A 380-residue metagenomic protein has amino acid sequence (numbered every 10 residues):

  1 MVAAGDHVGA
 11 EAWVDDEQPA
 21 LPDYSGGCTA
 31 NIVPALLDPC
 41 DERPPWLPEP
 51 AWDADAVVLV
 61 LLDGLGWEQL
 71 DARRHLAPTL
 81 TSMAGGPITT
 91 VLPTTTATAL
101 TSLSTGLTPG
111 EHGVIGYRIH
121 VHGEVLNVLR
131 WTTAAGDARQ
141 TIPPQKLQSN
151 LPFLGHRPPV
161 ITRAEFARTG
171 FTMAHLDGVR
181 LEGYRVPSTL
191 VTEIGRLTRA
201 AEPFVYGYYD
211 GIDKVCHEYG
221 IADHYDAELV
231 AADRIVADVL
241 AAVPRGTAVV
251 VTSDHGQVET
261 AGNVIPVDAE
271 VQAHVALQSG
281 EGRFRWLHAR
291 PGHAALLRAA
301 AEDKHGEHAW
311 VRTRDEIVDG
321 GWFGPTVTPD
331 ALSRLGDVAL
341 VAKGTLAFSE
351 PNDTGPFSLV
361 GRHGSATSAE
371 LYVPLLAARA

Functional and structural regions predicted by a protein language model:
M1-A380: Feature captures the catalytic ectodomains and active-site-proximal regions of enzymes that hydrolyze or transfer
